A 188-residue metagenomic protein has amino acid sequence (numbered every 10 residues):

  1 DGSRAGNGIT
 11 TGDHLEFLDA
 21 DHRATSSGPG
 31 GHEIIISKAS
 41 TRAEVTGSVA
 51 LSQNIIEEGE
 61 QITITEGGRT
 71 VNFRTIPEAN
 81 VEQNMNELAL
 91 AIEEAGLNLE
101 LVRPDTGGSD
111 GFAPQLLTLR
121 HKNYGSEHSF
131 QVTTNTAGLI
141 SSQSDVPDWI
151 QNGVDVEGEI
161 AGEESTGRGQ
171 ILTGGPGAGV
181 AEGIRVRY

Functional and structural regions predicted by a protein language model:
D1-Y188: Bacterial flagellar/type III secretion structural subunits and associated motility module proteins, recognized via
